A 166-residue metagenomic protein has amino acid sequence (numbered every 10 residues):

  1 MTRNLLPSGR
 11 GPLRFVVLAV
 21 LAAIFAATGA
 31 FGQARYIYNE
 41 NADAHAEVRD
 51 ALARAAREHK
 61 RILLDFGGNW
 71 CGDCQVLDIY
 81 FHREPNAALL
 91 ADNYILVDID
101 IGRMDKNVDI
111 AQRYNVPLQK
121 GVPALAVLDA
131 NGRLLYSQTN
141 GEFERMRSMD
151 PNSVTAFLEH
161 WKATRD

Functional and structural regions predicted by a protein language model:
T2-V17: Bacterial N-terminal signal peptides that target proteins for export
V16-A27: Bacterial N-terminal signal peptides
Q33-E58: N-terminal leader/targeting and pre-domain segments
E58-N69: Short active-site neighborhood of thiol/selenol oxidoreductases, capturing the structured segment around
C71-Q75, L125: The canonical Cys-X-X-Cys-His
Q75-L89: Typically the conserved alpha-helix immediately C-terminal to a functionally engaged Cys/Sec in thioredoxin-like
A87-V108: Thiol-based oxidoreductase modules, predominantly thioredoxin-like and allied folds used for disulfide exchange
K120-R165: Non-catalytic, surface beta->alpha helical segment in thiol-disulfide oxidoreductase systems
